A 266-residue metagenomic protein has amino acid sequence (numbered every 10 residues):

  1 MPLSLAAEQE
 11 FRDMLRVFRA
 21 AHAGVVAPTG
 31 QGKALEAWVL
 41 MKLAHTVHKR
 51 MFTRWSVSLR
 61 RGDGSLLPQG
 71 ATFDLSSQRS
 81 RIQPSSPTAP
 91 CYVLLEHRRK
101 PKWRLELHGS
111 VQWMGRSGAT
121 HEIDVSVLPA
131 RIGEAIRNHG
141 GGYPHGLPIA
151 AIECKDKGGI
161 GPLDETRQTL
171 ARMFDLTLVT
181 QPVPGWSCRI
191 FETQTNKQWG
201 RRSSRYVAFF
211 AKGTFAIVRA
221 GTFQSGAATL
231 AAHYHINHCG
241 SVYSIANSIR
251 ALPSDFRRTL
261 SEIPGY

Functional and structural regions predicted by a protein language model:
M1-P90: Nuclease-adjacent, charged terminal/linker segments that flank catalytic cores
L35-V39, S117-D124, G161-Q168: Phosphate/oxyanion-binding active-site loops and adjacent basic polyanion-contact surfaces
S58-G62, H108-S110, S241: Conserved beta-strand termini and adjacent loop/short-helix elements that scaffold enzyme active sites in alpha/beta
G64-L147, G159-I160: Active-site metal-binding core of divalent-cation-utilizing nuclease and nuclease-like domains
Q78-R81, K100, G213-F215, Y243-S244 (+1 more regions): Extended interaction regions within the primary functional domain
I132-E134, G140-H238, R250, S261-E262: Acidic, metal/cofactor-coordinating or nucleic-acid-engaging core segments within structured domains
V242-Y266: Charge-rich, low-complexity intrinsically disordered segments
